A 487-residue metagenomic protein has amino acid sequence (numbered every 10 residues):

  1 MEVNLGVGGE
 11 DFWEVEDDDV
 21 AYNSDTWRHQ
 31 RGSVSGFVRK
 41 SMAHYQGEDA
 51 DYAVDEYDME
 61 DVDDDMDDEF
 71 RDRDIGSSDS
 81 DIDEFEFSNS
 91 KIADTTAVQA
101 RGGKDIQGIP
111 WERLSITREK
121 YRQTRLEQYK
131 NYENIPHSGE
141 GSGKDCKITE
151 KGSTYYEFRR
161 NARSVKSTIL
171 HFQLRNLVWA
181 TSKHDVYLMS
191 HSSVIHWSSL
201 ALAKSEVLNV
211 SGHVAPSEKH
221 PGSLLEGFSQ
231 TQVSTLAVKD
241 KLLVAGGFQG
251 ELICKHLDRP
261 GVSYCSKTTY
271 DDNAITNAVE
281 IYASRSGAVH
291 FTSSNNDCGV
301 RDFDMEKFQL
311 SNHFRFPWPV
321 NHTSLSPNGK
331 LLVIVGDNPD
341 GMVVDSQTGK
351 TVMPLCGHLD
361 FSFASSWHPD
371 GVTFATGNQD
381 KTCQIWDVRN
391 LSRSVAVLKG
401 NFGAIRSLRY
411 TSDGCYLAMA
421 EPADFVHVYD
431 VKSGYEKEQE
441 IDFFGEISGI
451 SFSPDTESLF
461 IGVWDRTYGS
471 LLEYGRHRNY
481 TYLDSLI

Functional and structural regions predicted by a protein language model:
E2-V210, E226: Intrinsically disordered terminal extensions that flank WD40 beta-propeller domains in eukaryotic WD-repeat scaffold
H137-N338, M342-V344, P354-C356, K399 (+1 more regions): WD40 beta-propeller repeat fold
V279, H322-T323, D360-P369, G403-S412 (+1 more regions): Beta-rich, blade/repeat-based domains predominating in secreted/periplasmic proteins but also intracellular
V335, G341-M342, K350, L355-F374 (+2 more regions): Beta-propeller domains
D387: Conserved active-site aspartate in kinases
G403-V428: Loop/turn-rich, solvent-exposed surfaces of beta-rich toroidal or solenoidal domains
